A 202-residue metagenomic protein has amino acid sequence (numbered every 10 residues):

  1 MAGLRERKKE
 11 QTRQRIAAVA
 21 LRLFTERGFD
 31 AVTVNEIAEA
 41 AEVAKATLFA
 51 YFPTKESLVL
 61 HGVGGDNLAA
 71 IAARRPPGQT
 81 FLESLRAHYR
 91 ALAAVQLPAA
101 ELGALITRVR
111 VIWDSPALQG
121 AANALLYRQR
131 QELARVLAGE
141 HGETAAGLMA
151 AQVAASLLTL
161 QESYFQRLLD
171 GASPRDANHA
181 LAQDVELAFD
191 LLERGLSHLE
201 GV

Functional and structural regions predicted by a protein language model:
M1-K45, L60, N67: Basic, helix-initiating cap at the start of DNA-binding domains
F49-F52: A short His-aromatic
E56-N67, L125-L126: Alpha-helical DNA-contacting segments of helix-turn-helix folds
A69-R108: Hydrophobic alpha-helical connector segments
A104, I112, R130, E143-R167 (+1 more regions): Hydrophobic alpha-helical segments that form the core of small-molecule binding pockets and/or dimer interfaces
P116-H141, G147-A151: Amphipathic alpha-helical packing segments from all-alpha helical-bundle domains
R135, Q166-V202: C-terminal peripheral helix-coil segments that are non-catalytic and often amphipathic
